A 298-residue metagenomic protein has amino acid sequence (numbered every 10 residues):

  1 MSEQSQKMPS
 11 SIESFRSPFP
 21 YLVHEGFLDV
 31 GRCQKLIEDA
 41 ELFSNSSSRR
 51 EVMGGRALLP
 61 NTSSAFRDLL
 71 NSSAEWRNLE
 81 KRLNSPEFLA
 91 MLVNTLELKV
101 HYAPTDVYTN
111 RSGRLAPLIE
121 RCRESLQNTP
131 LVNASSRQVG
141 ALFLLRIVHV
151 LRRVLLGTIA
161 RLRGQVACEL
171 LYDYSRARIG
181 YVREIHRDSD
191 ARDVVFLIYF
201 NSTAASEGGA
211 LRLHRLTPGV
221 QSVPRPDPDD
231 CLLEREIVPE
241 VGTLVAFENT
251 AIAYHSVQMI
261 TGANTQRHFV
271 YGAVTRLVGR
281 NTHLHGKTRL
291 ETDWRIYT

Functional and structural regions predicted by a protein language model:
M1-T298: Fe(II)/2-oxoglutarate oxygenase catalytic core
